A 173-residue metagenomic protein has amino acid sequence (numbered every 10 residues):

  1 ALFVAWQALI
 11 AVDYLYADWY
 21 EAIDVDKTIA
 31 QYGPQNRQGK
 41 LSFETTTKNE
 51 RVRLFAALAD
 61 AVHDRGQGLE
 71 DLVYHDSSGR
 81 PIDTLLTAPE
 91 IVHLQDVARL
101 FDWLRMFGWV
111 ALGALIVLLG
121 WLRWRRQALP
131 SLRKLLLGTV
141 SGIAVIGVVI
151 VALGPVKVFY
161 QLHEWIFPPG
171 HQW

Functional and structural regions predicted by a protein language model:
A1-V4, D102, S141-V145: Hydrophobic, lipid-facing residues on alpha-helical transmembrane segments of integral membrane proteins
A1-Y16: Hydrophobic secretory-pathway targeting helix
A17-V97: Long, solvent-exposed extracytoplasmic domains/loops
L94, L132-L136, L162: Hydrophobic alpha-helical elements at and bordering transmembrane segments of multi-pass membrane proteins
D96-L112: N-terminal membrane-entry
W109-K157: Juxtamembrane interface at the cytosolic side of transmembrane helices
A152-W173: Juxtamembrane non-transmembrane "cap" segments at the membrane-aqueous interface of multi-pass membrane proteins
